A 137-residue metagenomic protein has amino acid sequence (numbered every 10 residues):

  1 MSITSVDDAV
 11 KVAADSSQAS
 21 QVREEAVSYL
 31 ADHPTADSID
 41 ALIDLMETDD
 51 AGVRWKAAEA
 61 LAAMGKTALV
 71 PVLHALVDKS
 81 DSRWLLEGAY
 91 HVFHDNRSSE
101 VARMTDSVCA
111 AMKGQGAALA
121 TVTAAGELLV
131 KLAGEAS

Functional and structural regions predicted by a protein language model:
M1-A14, P34-E47, K66-V77, S99-K113 (+1 more regions): Amphipathic alpha-helical scaffolding segments comprising HEAT/armadillo-like alpha-solenoid repeats
V12-H33: Alpha-helical segment of the N-proximal tetratricopeptide repeat
S17-A19, D49-D50, S80-S82, Q115-A118: Short inter-helical turns and helix N-cap capping residues of alpha-solenoid HEAT/ARM repeat scaffolds
V22-R23, R54, S82-L86, A118 (+1 more regions): Residue-level detector of extended alpha-helical repeat arrays and alpha-solenoid scaffolds
R23-V27, I43, A57-A58, L73 (+2 more regions): Hydrophobic core positions within HEAT/HEAT-like alpha-solenoid repeats
L30, A60-M64, A89-R97, A125 (+1 more regions): Hydrophobic core/packing positions within alpha-helical solenoid repeats
L76-A102: Amphipathic protein-protein interaction modules
D106-K131: Extended, low-complexity, acidic/polar intrinsically disordered regions that flank or interrupt HEAT/TOG/ARM solenoid
